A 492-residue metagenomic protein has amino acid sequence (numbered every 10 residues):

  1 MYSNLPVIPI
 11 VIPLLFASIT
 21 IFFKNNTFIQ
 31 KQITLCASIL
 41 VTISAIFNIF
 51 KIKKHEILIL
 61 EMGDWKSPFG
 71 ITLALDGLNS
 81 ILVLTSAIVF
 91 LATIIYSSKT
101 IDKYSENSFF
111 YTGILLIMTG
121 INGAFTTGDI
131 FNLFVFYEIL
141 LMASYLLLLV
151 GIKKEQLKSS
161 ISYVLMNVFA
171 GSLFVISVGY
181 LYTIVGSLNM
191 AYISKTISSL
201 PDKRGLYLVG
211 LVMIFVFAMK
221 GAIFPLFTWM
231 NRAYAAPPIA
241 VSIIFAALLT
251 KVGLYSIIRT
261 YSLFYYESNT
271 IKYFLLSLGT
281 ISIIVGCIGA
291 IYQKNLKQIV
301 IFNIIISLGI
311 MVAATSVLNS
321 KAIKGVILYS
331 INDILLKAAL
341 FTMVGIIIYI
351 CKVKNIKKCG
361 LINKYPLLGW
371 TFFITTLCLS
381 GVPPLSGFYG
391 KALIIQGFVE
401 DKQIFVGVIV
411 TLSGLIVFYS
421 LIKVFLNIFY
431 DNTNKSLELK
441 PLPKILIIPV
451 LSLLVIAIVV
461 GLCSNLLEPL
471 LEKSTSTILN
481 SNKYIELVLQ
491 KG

Functional and structural regions predicted by a protein language model:
M1-V7, L15, I19-T112, A191-K195 (+1 more regions): Transmembrane helix-loop-helix hairpins at membrane boundaries of multipass inner-membrane proteins
L14, L35-T42, T112-T119, L211-M213 (+2 more regions): Alpha-helical transmembrane segments
F28-S38, K158-V168, Y365-G369, K444-S452: Alpha-helical transmembrane segments and their helix-start/interface "positive-inside/aromatic belt" motifs in integral
L35-I49, V168-I176, S452-L466: Hydrophobic alpha-helical membrane-insertion segments
A92-D102, S108, M118-L133, S144-A392 (+1 more regions): Hydrophobic transmembrane alpha-helices and their helix-loop junctions in integral membrane proteins
S98-G113, A247, L437-L446: Cytoplasmic juxtamembrane regions at transmembrane-helix boundaries
E138: Short phosphate-coordinating micro-motif centered on Lys-Gly-acidic
Y365-L367, G414, F418-G492: Cytoplasmic/organellar membrane-interface segments at the starts of transmembrane helices in multi-pass inner-membrane
